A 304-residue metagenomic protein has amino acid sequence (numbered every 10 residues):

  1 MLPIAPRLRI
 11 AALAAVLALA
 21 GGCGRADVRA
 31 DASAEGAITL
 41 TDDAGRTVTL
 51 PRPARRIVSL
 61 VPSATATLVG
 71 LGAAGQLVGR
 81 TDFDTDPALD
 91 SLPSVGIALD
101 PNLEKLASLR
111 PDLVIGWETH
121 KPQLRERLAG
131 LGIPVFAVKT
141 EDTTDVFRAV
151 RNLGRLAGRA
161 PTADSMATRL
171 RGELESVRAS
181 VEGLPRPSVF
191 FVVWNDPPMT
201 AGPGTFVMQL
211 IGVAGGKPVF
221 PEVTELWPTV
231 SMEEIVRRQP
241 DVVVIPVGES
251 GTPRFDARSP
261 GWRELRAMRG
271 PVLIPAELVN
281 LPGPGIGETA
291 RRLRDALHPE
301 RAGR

Functional and structural regions predicted by a protein language model:
R9-G21: Bacterial N-terminal signal peptides
C23-D27: Bacterial signal peptide processing site
A37, R46-T47, D112-L113, Q123-M199 (+2 more regions): Extracytoplasmic substrate-binding proteins
A37, R56-L109, L113-E118, V219 (+1 more regions): A short, structured surface patch at a secondary-structure boundary
T41-G45, V95-E104, K121, E141 (+1 more regions): Short helix-initiation/N-cap motifs at beta->coil->alpha
A54, D100-T119, I133, S231-G248: Proline-aspartate-enriched helix->loop->beta-strand connector
V61, E118, V193, V223 (+2 more regions): Short secondary-structure boundary segments
T81, P203-W227, V247, G270-L273 (+1 more regions): His/Asp/Glu-enriched short active-site or ligand-binding loop at hydrolase and phosphoryl-transfer sites
